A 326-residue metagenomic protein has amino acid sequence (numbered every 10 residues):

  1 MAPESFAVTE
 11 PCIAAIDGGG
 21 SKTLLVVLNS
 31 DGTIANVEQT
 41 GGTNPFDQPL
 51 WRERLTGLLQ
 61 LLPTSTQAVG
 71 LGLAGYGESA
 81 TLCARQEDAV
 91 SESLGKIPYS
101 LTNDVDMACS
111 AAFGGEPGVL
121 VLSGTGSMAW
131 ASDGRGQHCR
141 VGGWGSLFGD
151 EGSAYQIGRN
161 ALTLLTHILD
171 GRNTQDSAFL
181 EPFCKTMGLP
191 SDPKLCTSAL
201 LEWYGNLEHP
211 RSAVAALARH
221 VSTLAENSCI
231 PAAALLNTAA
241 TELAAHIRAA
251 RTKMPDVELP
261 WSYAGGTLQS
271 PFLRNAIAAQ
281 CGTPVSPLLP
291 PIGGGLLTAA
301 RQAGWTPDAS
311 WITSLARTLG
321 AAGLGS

Functional and structural regions predicted by a protein language model:
M1-Q67, A112-V119, L162-S326: ATP-binding/phosphotransfer module of carbohydrate and carboxylate kinases, centering on a glycine-rich
S21, A74-G77, T125-M128: Short glycine-rich anion-binding loops that position phosphate/pyrophosphate groups of nucleotides and phosphorylated
Q39, N44, Q60-L101, S110-F113 (+1 more regions): Short beta-strand-loop/turn "lid" adjacent to the catalytic site in phosphate-handling enzymes
L71, A129, Y263-G265: A structural signal for short, well-ordered beta-strand segments
G77-S79, M107-C109, M128-A129, L268-P271: Short, active-site-adjacent cap segments at secondary-structure transitions
V90-P98, Q137-G145, A276-T283: Glycine/charged-rich beta-loop-alpha catalytic/anionic-binding loops adjacent to active sites
Y99-M107, L122-S123, P284-G293: Active-site nucleophile and cofactor-binding loops and adjacent substrate-binding regions of central metabolic enzymes
E116-L169: Glycine-rich phosphate-binding loop of actin/hexokinase-like ATP-binding domains
